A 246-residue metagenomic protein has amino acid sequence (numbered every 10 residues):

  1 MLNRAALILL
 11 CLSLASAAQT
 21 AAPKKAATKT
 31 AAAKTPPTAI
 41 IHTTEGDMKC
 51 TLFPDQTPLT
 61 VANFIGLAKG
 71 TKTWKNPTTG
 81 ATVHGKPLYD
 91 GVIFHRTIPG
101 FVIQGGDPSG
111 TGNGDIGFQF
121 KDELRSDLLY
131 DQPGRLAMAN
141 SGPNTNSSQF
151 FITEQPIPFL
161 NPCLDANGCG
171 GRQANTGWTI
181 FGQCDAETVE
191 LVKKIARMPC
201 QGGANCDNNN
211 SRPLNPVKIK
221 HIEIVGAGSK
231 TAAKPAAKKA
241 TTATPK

Functional and structural regions predicted by a protein language model:
L2-I8: Sec-dependent signal peptide recognition, specifically the positively charged N-region followed immediately by
L10-A18: Hydrophobic h-region of N-terminal signal peptides that target proteins for export in Gram-negative bacteria
A18-K246: Cyclophilin-like peptidyl-prolyl cis-trans isomerases
